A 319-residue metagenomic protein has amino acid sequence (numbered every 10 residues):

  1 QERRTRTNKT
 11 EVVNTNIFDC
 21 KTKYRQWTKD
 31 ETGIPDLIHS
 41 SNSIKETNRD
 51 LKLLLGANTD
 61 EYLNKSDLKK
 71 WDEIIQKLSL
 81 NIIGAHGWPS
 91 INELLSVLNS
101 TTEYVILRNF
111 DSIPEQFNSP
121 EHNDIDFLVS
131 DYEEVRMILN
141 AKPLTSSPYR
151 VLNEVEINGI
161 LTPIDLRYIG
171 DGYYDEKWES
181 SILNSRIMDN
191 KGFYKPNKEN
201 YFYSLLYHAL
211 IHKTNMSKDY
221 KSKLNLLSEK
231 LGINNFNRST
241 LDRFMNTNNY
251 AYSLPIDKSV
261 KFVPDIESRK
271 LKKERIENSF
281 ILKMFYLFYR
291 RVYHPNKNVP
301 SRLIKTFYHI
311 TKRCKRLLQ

Functional and structural regions predicted by a protein language model:
Q1-L80: Non-catalytic terminal and connector segments of soluble metabolic enzymes
Y24-W27, D111-N118, V151-V155: Catalytic micro-motifs at enzyme active sites that drive phosphoryl/nucleotidyl and oxygen chemistry
T32-L37, I44-L53, W71-I74, D171-L282: Catalytic cores of NTP-dependent nucleotidyl/adenyl transfer enzymes across multiple folds
Y62-I106: Helical scaffold of the NTase/Pol beta-like nucleotidyltransferase catalytic core
W88-R136: Active-site nucleotide-donor binding segment shared across nucleotidyl transfer reactions
T101-I106, M137-L152: Short secondary-structure junctions
P143-L183: Conserved catalytic core of two-metal-ion nucleotidyltransferases
R275-Q319: Boundary detector for helix-to-coil junctions that initiate low-complexity/charged tails
